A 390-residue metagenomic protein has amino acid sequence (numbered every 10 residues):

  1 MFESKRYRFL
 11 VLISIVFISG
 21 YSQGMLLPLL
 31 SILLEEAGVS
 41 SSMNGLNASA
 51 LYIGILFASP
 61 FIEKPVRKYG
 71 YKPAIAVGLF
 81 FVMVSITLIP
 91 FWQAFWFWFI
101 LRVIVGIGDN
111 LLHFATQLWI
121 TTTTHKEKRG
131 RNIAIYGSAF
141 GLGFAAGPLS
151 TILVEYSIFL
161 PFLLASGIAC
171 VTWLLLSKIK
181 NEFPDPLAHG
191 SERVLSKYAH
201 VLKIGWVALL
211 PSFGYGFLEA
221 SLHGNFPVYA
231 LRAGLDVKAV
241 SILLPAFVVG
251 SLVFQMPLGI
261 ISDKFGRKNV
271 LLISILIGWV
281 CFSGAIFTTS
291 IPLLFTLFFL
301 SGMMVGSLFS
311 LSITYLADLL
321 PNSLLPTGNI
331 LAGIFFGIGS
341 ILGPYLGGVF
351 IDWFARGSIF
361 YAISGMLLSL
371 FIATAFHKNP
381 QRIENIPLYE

Functional and structural regions predicted by a protein language model:
K5-Y52, G216-Y229: Helix-loop boundary and gating motifs at the non-cytosolic
S49-I62, P245-F254: Central cavity-lining transmembrane alpha-helices of secondary-active solute carriers, predominantly the Major
A58-G70, Q255-G266, I351: Helix-to-loop junctions at the C-terminal end of transmembrane segments in multipass secondary transporters
G70, F91-W96, G266, T288-T289: Helix-breaking motifs and short loop linkers at transmembrane-helix boundaries and internal kinks in secondary membrane
P73-T87, N269-S283, S364: Structural signature of the two symmetry-related core transmembrane helices
L101-A139, T314-Y315: Cytoplasmic helix-loop-helix junction between adjacent transmembrane helices in 12-TM secondary transporters
S166-L187, L370-K378: C-terminal membrane-cytosol helix-exit motif in multi-pass small-molecule transporters
S323-W353: A late C-terminal transmembrane helix in Major Facilitator Superfamily
